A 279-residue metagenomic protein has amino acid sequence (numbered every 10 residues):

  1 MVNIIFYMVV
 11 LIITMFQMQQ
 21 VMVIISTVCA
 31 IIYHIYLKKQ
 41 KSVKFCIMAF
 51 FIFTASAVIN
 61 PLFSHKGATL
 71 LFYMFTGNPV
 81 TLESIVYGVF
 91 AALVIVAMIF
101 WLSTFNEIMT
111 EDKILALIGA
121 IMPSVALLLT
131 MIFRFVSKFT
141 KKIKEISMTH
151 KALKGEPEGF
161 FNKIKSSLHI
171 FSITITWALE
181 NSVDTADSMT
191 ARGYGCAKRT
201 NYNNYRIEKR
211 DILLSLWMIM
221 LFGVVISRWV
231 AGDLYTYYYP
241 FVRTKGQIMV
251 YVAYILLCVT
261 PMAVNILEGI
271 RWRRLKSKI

Functional and structural regions predicted by a protein language model:
M1-A116, C196-I279: N-terminal transmembrane hairpin
M98-R206: Structured inter-helical modules in multipass membrane proteins
